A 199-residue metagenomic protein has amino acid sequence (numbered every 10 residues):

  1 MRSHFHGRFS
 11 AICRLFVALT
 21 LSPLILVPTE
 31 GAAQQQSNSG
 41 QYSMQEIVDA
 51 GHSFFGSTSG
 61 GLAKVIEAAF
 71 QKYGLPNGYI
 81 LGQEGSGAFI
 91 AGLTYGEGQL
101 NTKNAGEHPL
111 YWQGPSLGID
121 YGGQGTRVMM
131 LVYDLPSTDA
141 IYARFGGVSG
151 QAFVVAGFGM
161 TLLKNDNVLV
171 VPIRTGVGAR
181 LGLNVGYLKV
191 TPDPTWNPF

Functional and structural regions predicted by a protein language model:
M1-S10: N-terminal secretory signal peptides that target proteins for export/translocation
S10, P23-I25, S43, G74: Residues at the start of alpha-helices and the adjacent loop-to-helix junctions
C13-V27: Bacterial N-terminal signal peptides
L26-Q34: Sec/Tat signal peptide C-region and signal peptidase I cleavage site
Q34-F199: Small-residue-enriched, tightly packed secondary-structure blocks
